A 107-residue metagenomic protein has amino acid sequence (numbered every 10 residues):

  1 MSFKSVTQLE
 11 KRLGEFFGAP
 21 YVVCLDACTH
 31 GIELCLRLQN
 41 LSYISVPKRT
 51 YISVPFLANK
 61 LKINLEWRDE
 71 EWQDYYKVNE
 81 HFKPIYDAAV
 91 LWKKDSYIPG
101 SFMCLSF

Functional and structural regions predicted by a protein language model:
M1-L9, E71: A structural motif shared across PLP-dependent enzymes of the aminotransferase-like
S2, Y21-V23, D69: Short, flexible loop segments at the rims of nucleotide/cofactor-binding pockets, characterized by
T7-I44, F56-K60: Phosphate-binding glycine-rich loop
L34-A88, W92-D95: PLP-dependent aminotransferase-like
P99-F102: Glycine-enriched alpha-helix->loop->beta-strand junction motifs that scaffold or abut catalytic
C104-F107: Active-site PLP-lysine loop of aminotransferase-like
